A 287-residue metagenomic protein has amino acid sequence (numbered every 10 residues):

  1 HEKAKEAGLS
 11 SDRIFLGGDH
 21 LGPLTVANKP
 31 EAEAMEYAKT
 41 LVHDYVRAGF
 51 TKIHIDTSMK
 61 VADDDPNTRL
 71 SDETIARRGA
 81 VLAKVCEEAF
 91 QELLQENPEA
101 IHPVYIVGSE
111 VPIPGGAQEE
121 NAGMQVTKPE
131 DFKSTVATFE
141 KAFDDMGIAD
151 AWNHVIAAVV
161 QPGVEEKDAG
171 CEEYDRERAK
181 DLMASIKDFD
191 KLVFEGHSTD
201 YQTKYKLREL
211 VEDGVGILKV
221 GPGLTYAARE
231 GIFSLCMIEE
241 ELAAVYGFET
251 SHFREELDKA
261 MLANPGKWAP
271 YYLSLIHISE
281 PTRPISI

Functional and structural regions predicted by a protein language model:
H1-S11, D72-Q95, E177-F189: Alpha-helix-loop-beta-strand connector modules within alpha/beta enzyme cores
E2, A27-D44, R77: Glycine-rich anion/phosphate-binding loops
R13-G17, K52-H54, A100-I106, N153-V159 (+2 more regions): Structural preference for beta-strand elements that scaffold enzyme active sites
D19, D56, L210: Conserved, mostly hydrophobic/aromatic
G22-E36, M124-V126, E195-H197: Active-site mouth loops of central-metabolism enzymes
E36, Y201-E212: Catalytic cores of alpha/beta
T57, D213-G231: Glycine-rich phosphate-binding active-site loops on the catalytic face of alpha/beta enzymes
I276-I287: Single conserved hydrophobic/aromatic residue that forms the stacking wall/gate of nucleotide- or nucleobase-binding
